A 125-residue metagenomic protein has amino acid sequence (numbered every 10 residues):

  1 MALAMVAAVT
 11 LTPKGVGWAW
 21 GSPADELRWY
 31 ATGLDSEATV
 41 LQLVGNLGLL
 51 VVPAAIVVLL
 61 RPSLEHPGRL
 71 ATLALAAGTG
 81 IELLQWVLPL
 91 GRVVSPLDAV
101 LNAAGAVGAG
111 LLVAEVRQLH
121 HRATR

Functional and structural regions predicted by a protein language model:
M1-R92, G110-R125: Bulky hydrophobic segments
G91-A104: Non-cytosolic membrane-interface motifs at loop->transmembrane helix junctions
G105-A109: C-terminal or internal capping secondary-structure element at the end of a domain, subdomain, or sheet
